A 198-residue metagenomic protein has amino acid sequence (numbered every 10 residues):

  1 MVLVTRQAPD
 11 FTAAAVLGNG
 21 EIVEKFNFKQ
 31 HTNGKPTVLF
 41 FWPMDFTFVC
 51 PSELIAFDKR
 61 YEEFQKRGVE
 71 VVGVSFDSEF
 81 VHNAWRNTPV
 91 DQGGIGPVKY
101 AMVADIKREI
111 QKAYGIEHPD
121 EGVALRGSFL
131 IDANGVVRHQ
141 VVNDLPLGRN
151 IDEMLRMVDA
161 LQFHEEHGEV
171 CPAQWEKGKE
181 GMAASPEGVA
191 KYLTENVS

Functional and structural regions predicted by a protein language model:
M1-S198: Chalcogenol-based redox active-site neighborhoods
